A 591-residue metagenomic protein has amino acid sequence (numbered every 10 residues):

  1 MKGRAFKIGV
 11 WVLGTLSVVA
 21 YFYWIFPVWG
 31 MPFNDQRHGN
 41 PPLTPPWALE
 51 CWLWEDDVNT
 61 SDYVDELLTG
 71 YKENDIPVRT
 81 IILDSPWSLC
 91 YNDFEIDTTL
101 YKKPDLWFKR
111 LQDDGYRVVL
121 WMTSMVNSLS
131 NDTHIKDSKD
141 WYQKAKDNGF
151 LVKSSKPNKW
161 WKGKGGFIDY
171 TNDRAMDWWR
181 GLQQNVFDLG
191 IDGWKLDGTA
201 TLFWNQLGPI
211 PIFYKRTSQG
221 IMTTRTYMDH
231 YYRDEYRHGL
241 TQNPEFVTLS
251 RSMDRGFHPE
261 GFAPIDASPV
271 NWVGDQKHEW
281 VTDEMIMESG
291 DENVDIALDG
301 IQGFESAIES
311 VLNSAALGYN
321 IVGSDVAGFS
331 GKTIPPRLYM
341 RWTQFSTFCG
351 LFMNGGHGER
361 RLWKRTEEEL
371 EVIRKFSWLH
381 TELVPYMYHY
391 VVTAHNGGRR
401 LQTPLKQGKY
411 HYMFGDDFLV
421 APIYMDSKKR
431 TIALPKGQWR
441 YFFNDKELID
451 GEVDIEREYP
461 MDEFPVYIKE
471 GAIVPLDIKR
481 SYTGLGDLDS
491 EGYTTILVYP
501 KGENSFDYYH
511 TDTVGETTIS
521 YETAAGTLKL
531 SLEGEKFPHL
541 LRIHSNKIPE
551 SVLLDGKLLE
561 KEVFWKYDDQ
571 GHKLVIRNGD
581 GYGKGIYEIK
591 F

Functional and structural regions predicted by a protein language model:
M1-S17: N-terminal Sec-pathway targeting helices
L16-I25: Hydrophobic alpha-helical membrane-insertion segments, chiefly the h-region of N-terminal signal peptides
F26-D462: Catalytic-domain carbohydrate-binding cleft regions of carbohydrate-active enzymes
Q242, N313-A316, Y412-G415, Y424-D426 (+7 more regions): A structural signal for short secondary-structure junctions
G437, N444-E447, I548, L554-L559: Change "in extracellular beta-sheet-rich domains … of secreted and cell-surface proteins" to "in beta-sheet-rich domains
E452-L497, K566-F591: C-terminal beta-strand-rich structural cap/linker in extracellular carbohydrate-active enzymes
E470-K557, D580-G581: Accessory, solvent-exposed terminal regions and/or long lumenal/extracellular loops of proteins
L559-W565: Solvent-exposed serine/threonine-rich low-complexity stretches and specific carbohydrate-binding patches
